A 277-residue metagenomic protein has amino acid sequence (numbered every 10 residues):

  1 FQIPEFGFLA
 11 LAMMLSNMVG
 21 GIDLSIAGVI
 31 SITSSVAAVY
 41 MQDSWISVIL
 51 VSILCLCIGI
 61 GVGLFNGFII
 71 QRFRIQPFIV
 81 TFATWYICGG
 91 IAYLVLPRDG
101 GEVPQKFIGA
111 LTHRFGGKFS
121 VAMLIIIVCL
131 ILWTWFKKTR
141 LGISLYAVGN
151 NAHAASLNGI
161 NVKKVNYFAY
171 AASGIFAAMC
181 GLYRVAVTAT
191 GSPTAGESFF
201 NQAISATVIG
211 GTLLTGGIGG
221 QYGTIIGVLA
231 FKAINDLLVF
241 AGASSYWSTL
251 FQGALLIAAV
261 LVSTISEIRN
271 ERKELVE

Functional and structural regions predicted by a protein language model:
F1, W45-S52, A110-A122, G191-S198 (+1 more regions): Interfacial loop-to-helix junctions that mark the boundaries of transmembrane helices in multi-pass membrane
F1-S44, I69-F73, G211-Q221, A254: Single transmembrane alpha-helix segments in multi-pass membrane proteins
Q2-A12, I32, G61, I126-L130 (+4 more regions): Hydrophobic alpha-helical segments embedded in the membrane of multi-pass proteins
A12-M14, W85-A92, L124-T134, Y170-C180 (+3 more regions): Hydrophobic core segments of alpha-helical transmembrane domains in multi-pass membrane transport and ion-translocation
S47-C55, G61-N66, F115-G191: Helix-loop-helix "hairpin" substructures at the membrane interface of multi-pass membrane proteins
F73, P77-L141, V165-F168, V187-G196 (+1 more regions): Transmembrane helix-bundle core of multi-pass membrane transporters and related energy-transducing complexes
L130, S156-K164, I234-E277: Cytosolic-side transmembrane-helix boundaries in multi-pass membrane proteins
A177, T188-G253: Transmembrane alpha-helical segments in multi-pass inner-membrane proteins
